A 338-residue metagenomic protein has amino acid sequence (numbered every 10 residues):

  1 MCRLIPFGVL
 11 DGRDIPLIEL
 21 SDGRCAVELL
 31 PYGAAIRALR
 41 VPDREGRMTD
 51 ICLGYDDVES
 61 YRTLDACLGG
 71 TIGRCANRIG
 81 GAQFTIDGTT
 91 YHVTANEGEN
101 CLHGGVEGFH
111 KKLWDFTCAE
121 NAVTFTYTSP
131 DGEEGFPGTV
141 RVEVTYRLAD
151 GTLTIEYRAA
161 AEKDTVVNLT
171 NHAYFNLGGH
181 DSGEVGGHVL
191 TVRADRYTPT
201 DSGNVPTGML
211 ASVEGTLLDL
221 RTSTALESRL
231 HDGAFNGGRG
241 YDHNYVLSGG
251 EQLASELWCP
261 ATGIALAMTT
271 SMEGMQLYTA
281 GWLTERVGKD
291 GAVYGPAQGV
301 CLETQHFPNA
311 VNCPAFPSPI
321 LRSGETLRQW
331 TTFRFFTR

Functional and structural regions predicted by a protein language model:
M1-R338: An exposed, glycine/acidic-rich loop-and-rim segment of catalytic or binding clefts
